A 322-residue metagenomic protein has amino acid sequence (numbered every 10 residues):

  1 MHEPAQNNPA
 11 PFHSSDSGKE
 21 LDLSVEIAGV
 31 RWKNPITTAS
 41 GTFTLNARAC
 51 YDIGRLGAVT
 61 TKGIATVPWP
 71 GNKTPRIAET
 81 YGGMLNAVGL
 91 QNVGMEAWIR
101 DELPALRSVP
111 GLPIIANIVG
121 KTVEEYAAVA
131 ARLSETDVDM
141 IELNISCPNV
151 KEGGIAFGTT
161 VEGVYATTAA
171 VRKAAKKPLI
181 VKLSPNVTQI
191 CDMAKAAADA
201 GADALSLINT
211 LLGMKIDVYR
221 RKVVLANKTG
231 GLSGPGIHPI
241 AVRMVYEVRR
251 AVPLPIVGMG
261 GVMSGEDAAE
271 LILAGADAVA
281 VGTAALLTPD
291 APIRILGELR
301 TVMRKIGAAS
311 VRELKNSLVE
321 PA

Functional and structural regions predicted by a protein language model:
M1-K19, L232-P253, V257, M263-A322: Alpha/beta catalytic cores of nucleotide-metabolism and tRNA/nucleoside-modifying enzymes
H2-I114, G120, I295: N-terminal capping/small domains of soluble enzymes
V30, S108-I114, A174-L179, R250-L254 (+1 more regions): Short, surface-exposed connector motifs at secondary-structure boundaries
I36-A39, V59-T61, I114-I118, I141-L143 (+5 more regions): Hydrophobic faces of well-ordered beta-strands that scaffold small-molecule active sites in alpha/beta enzyme cores
T44-N46, E124, L287: Acidic-and-aromatic substrate-binding clefts and catalytic sites of carbohydrate-active enzymes
A49-C50, Y126-A127, C191, P289-I293: Conserved strand-to-helix beginnings and helix N-cap segments that scaffold or border functional pockets
T66-P70, P148-V150, L212-K215, L286-T288: Short gly/pro/ser/thr-enriched loop/turn and capping motifs at secondary-structure boundaries
K121-V257, G265-E270, A274: Alpha/beta enzyme core
